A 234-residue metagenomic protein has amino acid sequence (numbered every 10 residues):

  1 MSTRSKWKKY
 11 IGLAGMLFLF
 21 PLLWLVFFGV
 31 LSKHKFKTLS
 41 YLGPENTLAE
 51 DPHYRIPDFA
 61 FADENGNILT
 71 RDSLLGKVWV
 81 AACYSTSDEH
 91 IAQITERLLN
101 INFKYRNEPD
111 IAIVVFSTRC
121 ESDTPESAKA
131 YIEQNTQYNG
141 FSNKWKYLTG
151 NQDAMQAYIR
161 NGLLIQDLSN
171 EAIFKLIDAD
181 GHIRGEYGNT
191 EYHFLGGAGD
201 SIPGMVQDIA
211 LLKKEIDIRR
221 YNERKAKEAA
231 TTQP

Functional and structural regions predicted by a protein language model:
M1-D58, T232: N-terminal targeting signals for export/organelle localization
Y54-I56, L168-E171: Short, small/polar residue-rich loop motifs at catalytic or cofactor-binding pockets
A60-F61, L176: Hydrophobic beta-strand positions
L69-L98, I113-V114: Short active-site neighborhood of thiol/selenol oxidoreductases, capturing the structured segment around
S85-S87, F116-C120, K144-W145, E191-G196: Second-shell loop/turn segments in exported
I94-L148, Q152-Y158: Structural microenvironment flanking redox-active thiols in thiol-disulfide oxidoreductases
S169-P234: Thiol-/selenol-based redox modules, centered on thioredoxin-like and closely related oxidoreductase domains
